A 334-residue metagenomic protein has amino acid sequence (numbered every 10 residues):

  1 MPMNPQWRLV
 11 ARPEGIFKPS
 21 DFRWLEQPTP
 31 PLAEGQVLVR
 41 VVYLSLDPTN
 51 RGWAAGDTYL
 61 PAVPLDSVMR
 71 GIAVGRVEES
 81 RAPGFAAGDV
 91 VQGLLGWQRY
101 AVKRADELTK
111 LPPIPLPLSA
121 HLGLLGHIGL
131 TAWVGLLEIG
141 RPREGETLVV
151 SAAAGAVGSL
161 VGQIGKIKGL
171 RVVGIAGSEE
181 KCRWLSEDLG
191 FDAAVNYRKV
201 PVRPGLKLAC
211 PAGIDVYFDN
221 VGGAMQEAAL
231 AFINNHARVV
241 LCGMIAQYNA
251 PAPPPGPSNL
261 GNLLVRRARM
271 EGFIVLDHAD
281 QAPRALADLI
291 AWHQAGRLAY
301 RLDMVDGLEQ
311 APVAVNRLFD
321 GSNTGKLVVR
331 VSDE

Functional and structural regions predicted by a protein language model:
P2-N4, R297-M304, P312-E334: C-terminal capping/lid region of NAD(P)-dependent oxidoreductase domains
P28-L46, A54-W97: Glycine-rich beta-strand-centered segment in the early N-terminal region that forms part of a ligand/cofactor-binding
G71-R76, A87-A152: NAD(P)H dinucleotide-binding glycine-rich loop of Rossmann-like/cofactor-binding domains, especially the beta1-alpha1
Q92, V149, V195, Y217-F218: N-terminal Rossmann-like NAD(P) cofactor-binding module of classical short-chain dehydrogenase/reductase
Q98-R99, G177-E187, V202, P254-L260: Short, glycine/polar-rich helix-capping loops at beta-to-alpha or helix-loop-helix junctions that flank or form
L122-V200: Mid-domain Rossmann-like dinucleotide-binding core that forms the NAD(H)/NADP(H) cofactor-binding site
P201-A212: Short amphipathic alpha-helix with an adjacent loop that forms part of the alpha/beta core around
A224-L298, V331-E334: Glycine-rich phosphate-binding loop and adjacent beta-alpha segment of Rossmann(oid) nucleotide-cofactor-binding
